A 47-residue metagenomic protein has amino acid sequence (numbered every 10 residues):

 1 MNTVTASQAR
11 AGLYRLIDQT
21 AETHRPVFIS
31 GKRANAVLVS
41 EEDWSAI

Functional and structural regions predicted by a protein language model:
N2-V4: Structural signal for short hydrophobic segments within the conserved structured cores of catalytic domains across
A6-E22: The conserved cystathionine-beta-synthase
P26-I47: Short, charge-rich, low-complexity interaction segments located in flexible loops at or near secondary-structure
